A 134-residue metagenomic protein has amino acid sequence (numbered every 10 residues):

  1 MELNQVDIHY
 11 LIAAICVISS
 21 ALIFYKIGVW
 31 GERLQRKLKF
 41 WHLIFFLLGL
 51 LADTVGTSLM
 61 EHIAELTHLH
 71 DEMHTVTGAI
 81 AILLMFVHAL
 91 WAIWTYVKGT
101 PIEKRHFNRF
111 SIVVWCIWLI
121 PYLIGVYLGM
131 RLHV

Functional and structural regions predicted by a protein language model:
M1-L22: Hydrophobic transmembrane alpha-helical segments in integral membrane proteins
N4-Q5, L123-V134: Juxtamembrane boundary at the C-terminal end of a transmembrane helix
N4-V6, W30-K37: Short, hydrophobic transmembrane alpha-helix segments
C16-V17, F24, F45, A52 (+5 more regions): Hydrophobic residues within membrane-embedded alpha-helical segments of Major Facilitator Superfamily
I27-G31, A52-L66, W91-K98: Membrane-helix exit/interface motif
L34-D53: Loop-to-helix transition at the N-terminal end of transmembrane alpha-helices
A64-W91: Short alpha-helical packing/oligomerization segments
P101-C116: Interfacial loop-to-transmembrane junctions
